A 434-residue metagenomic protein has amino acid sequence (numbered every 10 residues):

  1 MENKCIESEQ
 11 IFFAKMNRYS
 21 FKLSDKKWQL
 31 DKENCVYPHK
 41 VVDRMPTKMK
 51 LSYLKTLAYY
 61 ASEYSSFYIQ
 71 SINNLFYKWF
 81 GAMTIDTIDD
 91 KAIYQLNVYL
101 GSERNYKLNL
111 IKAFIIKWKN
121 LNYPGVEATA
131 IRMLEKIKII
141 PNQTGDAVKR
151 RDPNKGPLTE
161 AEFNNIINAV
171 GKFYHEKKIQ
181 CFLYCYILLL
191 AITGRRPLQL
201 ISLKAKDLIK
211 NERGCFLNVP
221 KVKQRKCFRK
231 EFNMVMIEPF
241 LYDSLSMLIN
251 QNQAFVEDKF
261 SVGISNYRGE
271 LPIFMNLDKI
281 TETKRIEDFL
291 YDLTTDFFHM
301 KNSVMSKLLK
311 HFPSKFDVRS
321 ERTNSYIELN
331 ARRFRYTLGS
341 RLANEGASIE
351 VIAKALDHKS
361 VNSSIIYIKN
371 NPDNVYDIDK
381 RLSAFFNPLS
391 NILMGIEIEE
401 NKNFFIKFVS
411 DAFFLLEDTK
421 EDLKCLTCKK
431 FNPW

Functional and structural regions predicted by a protein language model:
M1-E162, N168-G171, H175-E176, L188: Charge-rich, intrinsically disordered N-terminal extensions that act as flexible nucleic-acid engagement or regulatory
M1-K32, V318, P372-W434: Acidic, low-complexity interaction regions
K117, V222-H311, P433: Basic, alpha-helical nucleic-acid-contacting "clamp/cap" segments
G125, L190-R213, I349-V351: Short, charged phosphate-coordinating catalytic segments
F173-I179, D258-M275, F316-E328: Short helix/loop segment immediately N-terminal to the Walker
C181-R196, R341: Short pre-functional
F182, S306-K307, N324-E345, N362-S363: Short basic/aromatic active-site micro-motif
L200-I201, Y336-G339, G346-D357: Active-site-proximal segment of tyrosine recombinases
